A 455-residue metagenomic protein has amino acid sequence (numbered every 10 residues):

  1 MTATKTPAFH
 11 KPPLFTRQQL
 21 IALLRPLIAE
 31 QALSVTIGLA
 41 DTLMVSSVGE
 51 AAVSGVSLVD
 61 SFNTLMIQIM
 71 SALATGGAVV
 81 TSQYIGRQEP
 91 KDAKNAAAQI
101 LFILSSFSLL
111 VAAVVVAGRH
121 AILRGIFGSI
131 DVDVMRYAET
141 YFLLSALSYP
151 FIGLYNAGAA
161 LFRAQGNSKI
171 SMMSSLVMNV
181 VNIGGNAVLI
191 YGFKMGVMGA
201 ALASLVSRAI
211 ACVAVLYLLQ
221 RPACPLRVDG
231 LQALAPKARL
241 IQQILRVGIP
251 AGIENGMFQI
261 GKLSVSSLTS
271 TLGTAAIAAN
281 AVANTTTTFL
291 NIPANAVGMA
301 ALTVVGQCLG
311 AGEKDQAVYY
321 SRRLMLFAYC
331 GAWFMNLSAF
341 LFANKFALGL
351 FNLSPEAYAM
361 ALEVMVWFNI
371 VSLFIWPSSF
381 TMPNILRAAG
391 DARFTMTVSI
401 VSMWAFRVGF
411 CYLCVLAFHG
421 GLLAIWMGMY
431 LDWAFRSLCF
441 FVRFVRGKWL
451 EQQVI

Functional and structural regions predicted by a protein language model:
M1-L27, T81-S148, G192-I249, V305-S372 (+1 more regions): Short alpha-helical transmembrane segments in multi-pass integral membrane proteins
P12-L43, S47-V48, T64-G76, V80 (+5 more regions): N-terminal transmembrane alpha-helices
A22-D41, L144, M178, S207-A211 (+3 more regions): Transmembrane helical elements of multi-pass membrane transporters/channels
L27, Q31, T42-L43, V79 (+16 more regions): Transmembrane alpha-helix boundary and packing residues in multipass membrane permease domains and related
A32-S54, L123-V132, V188-M195, G256-F289 (+3 more regions): Helix-terminus/linker motif at the lipid-water interface of multi-pass membrane proteins
E50-S61, A138, F142, A201 (+3 more regions): Small-residue hotspots at the loop-to-helix junctions and early N-terminal turns of transmembrane alpha-helices
V53-A113, I152-S171, I277-A343, W376-S399: Small-residue-rich hydrophobic transmembrane alpha-helices
A74, L144-R163, S171-N179, A200-V215 (+5 more regions): Short runs within selected transmembrane alpha-helices of multi-pass transporters and secretion channels
